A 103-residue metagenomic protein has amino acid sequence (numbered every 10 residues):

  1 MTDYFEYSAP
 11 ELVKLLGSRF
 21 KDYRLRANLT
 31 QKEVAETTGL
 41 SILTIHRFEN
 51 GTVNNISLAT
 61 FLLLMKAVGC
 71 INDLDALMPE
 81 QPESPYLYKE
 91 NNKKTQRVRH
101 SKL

Functional and structural regions predicted by a protein language model:
T2-R26: A short, Lys/Arg-rich alpha-helix, primarily the initiator
G17, N28, N55-L58: Residue at a beta-strand N-cap/secondary-structure junction
R19-E36, T95-K102: Short basic helix-loop element that most often maps to the first helix and adjoining turn of HTH DNA-binding modules
N28-R47, T52: Short alpha-helical DNA-recognition segment
T52-M65: Short, basic-rich loop-to-helix N-cap that marks the start of a DNA-contacting helix
L63-E80: Intrinsically disordered, low-complexity basic tails/linkers immediately adjacent to helix-turn-helix/homeobox/MYB/SANT
D75-L103: Short, charged recognition helix plus adjacent turn of helix-turn-helix-like nucleic-acid-binding domains
